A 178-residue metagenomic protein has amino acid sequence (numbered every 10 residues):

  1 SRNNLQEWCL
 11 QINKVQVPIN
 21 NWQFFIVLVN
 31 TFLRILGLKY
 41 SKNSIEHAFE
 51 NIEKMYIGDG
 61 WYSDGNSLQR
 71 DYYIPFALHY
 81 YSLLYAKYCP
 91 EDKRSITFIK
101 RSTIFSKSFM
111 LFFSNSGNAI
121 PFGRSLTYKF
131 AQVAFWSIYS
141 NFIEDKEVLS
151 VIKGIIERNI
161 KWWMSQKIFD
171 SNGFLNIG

Functional and structural regions predicted by a protein language model:
S1-K100, L111-S140: Aromatic-lined, polymer-binding surfaces characteristic of secreted/periplasmic polysaccharide-degrading enzymes
T103-G178: Non-catalytic carbohydrate-binding regions of carbohydrate-active enzymes
